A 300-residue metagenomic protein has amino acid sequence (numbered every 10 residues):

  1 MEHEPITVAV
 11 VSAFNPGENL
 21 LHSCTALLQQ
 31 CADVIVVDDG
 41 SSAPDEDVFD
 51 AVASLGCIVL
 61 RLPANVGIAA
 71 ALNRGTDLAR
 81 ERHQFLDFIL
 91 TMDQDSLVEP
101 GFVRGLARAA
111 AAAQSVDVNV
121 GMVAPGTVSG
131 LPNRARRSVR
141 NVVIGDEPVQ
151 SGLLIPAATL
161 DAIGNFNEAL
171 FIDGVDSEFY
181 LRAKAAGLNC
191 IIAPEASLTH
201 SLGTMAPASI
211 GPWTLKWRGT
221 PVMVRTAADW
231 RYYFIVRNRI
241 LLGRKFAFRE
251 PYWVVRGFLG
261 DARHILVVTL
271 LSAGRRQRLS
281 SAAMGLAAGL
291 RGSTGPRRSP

Functional and structural regions predicted by a protein language model:
V11-Q29: Short, well-formed alpha-helical segments that are part of the catalytic scaffolds of diverse glycosyltransferases
D38-V48, S96-L97: A conserved acidic beta->alpha catalytic loop
L62-R80: Glycine-rich, basic loop-to-helix element that forms the pyrophosphate-binding segment of sugar-nucleotide handling
Q84-L97: Short beta-strand-to-loop acidic/aromatic patch adjacent to the donor-nucleotide binding site
P100-R136: Conserved donor NDP-sugar-binding/catalytic core segment of glycosyltransferases
S151-G164: Conserved nucleotide-sugar donor-binding and metal-coordinating catalytic region shared by glycosyltransferases
T159, A169-T204: A short, conserved alpha-helix in the catalytic core of glycosyltransferases
N238-P300: Non-catalytic, C-terminal membrane-associated alpha-helical segments of glycosyltransferases
